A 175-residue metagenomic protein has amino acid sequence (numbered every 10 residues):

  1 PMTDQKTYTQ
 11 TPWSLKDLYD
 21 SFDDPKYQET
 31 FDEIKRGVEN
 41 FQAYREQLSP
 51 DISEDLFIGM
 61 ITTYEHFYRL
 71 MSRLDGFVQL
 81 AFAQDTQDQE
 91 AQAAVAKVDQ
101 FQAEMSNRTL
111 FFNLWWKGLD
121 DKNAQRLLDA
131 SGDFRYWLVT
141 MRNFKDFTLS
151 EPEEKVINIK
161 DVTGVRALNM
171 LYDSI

Functional and structural regions predicted by a protein language model:
M2-I175: A well-structured
